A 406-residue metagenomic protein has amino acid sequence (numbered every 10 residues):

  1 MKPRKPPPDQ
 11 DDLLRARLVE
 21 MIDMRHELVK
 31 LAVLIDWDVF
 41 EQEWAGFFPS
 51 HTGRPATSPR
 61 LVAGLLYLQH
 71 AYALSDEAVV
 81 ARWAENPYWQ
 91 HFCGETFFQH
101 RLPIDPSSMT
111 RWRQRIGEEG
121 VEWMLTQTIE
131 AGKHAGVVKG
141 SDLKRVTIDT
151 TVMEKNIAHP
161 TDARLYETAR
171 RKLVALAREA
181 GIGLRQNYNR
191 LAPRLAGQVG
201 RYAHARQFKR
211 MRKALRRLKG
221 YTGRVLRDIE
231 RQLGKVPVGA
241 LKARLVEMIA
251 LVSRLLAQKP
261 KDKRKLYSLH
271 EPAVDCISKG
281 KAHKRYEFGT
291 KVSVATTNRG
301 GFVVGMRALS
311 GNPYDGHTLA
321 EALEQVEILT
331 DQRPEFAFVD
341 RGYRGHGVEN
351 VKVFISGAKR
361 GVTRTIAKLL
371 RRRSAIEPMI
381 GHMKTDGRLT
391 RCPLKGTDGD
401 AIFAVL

Functional and structural regions predicted by a protein language model:
M1-D36, Q42: Charged, often Cys/His-bearing segments associated with DNA-binding zinc-finger transcription factors
K2-P3, Q42-G64, H70-V137: Basic, low-complexity intrinsically disordered segments
E20, D36, G53-L61, A71 (+8 more regions): Secondary-structure capping and boundary motifs in well-ordered enzyme cores
H26, A63-L65, V79-W83, D105-M109 (+6 more regions): Short, conserved catalytic/metal-binding motifs centered on acidic residues
T96-A273: Active-site- or DNA-interface-adjacent structural scaffold in DNA-acting proteins
S268-R285: Flexible, glycine/threonine-enriched loop-and-boundary segments that flank and lead into catalytic domains of large
A282-E327: Electropositive, glycine- and tryptophan-enriched low-complexity nucleic-acid-binding patches
I328-A401: Helix-centered, glycine/charged polyanion-binding patches within enzymatic domains that contact phosphate-containing
